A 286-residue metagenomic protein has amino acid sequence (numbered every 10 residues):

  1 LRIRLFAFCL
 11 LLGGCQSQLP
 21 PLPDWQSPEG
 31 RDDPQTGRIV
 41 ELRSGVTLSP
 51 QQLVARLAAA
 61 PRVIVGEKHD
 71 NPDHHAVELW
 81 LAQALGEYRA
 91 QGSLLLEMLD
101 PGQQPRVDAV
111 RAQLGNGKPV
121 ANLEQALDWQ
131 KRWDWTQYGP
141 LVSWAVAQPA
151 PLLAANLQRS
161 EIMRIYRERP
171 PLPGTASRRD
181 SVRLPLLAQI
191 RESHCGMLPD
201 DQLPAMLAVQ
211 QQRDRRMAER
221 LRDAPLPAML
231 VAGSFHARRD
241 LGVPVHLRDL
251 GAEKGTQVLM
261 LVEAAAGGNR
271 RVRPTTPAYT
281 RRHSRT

Functional and structural regions predicted by a protein language model:
R2-F8: Sec-dependent signal peptide recognition, specifically the positively charged N-region followed immediately by
L12-G14: C-terminal motif of bacterial Sec signal peptides marking the signal peptidase cleavage site
Q16-A60: N- or domain-start disorder-to-order transition segments that initiate the globular core
P21-P28, P34, V142, Q212 (+2 more regions): C-terminal regions of proteins
P34-T36, A58-K68, V120-Q125: Acidic/histidine-rich, surface-exposed loop or edge segments in extracytoplasmic proteins
G45-V46, P50-G86: Zymogen propeptides
K68-N71, L99-Q103, Q158-I162, S234-R238 (+1 more regions): Solvent-exposed loop/turn segments at secondary-structure junctions within structured extracellular/periplasmic domains
Y88, G92-S93, M98-A224: A substrate-binding/cap region within the structured catalytic cores of diverse enzymes
